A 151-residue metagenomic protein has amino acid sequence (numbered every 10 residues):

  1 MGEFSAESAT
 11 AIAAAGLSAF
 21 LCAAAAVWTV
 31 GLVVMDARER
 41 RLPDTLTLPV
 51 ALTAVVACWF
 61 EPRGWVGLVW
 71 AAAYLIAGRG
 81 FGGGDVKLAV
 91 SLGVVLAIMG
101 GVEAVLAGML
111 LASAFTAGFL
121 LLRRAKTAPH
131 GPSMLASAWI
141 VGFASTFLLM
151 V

Functional and structural regions predicted by a protein language model:
M1-V151: A membrane-topology feature that recognizes alpha-helical transmembrane segments and their immediate juxtamembrane
